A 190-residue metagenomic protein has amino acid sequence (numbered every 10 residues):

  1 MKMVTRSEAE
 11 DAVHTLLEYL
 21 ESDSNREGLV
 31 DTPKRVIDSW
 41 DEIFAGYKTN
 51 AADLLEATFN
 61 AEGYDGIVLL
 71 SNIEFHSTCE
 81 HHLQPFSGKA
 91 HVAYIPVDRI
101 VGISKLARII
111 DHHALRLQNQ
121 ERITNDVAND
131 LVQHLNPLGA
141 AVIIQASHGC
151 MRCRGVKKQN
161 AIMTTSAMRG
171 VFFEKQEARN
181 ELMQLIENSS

Functional and structural regions predicted by a protein language model:
M1-S190: A domain-level signal for the structural core that forms small-molecule/cofactor-binding pockets and catalytic centers
